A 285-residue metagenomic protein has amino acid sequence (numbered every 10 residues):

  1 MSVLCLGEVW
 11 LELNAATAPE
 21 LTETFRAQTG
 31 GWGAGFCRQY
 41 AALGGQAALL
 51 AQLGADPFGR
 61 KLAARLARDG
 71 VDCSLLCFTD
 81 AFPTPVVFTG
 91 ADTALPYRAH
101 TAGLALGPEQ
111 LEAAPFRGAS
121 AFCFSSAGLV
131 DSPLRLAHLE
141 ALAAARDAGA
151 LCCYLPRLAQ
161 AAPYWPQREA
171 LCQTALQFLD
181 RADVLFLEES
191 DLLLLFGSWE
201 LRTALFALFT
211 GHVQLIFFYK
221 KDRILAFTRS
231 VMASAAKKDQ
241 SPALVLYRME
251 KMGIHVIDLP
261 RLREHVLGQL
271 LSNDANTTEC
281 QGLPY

Functional and structural regions predicted by a protein language model:
M1-L4, A143-D147, S198-Y285: Conserved phosphate-binding/catalytic region of the ribokinase-like
M1-V71, G282: Glycine-rich phosphate/adenosyl-contacting loop at the front of the ribokinase-like
A41, A67, A143-D147, L179 (+1 more regions): Anion (oxyanion) recognition and catalysis
Q46-S126, G282: Conserved N-terminal subdomain of the carbohydrate kinase-like
G128, L158-Q160, D191: Active-site-proximal loop/turn and secondary-structure-junction residues that shape catalytic pockets, frequently
A137-A148, Q173-R181: Catalytic-core regions built around general acid/base machinery
G149-C153: Short beta-strand/loop segments at the ligand-binding rim of alpha/beta enzyme cores
A162-K221: Conserved phosphate/ATP/ADP-binding segment of small-molecule kinases
